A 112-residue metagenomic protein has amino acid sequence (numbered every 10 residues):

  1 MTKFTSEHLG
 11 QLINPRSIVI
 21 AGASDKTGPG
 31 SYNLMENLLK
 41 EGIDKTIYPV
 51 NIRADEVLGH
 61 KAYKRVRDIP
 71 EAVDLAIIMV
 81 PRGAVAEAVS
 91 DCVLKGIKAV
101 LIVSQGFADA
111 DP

Functional and structural regions predicted by a protein language model:
M1-P112: Catalytic-core regions of core metabolic enzymes, especially those transforming organic acids/acyl-group intermediates
